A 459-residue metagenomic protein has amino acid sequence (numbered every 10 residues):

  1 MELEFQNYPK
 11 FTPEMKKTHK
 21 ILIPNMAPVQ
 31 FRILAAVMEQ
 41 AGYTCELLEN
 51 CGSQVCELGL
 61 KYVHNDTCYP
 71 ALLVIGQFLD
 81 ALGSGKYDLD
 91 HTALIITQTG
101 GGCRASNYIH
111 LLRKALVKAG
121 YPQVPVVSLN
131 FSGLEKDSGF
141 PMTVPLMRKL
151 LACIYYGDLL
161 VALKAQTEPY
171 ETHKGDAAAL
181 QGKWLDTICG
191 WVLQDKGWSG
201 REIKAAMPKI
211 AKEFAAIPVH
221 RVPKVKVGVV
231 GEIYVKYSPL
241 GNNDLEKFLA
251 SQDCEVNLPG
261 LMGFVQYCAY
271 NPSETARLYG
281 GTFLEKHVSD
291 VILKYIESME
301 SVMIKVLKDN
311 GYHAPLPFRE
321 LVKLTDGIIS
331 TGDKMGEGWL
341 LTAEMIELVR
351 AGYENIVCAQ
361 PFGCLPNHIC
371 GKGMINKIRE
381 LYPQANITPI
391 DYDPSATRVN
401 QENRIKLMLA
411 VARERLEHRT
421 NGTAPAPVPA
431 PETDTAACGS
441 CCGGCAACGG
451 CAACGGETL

Functional and structural regions predicted by a protein language model:
M1-L459: An N-terminal assembly and electron-transfer interface module characteristic of large anaerobic redox and radical
